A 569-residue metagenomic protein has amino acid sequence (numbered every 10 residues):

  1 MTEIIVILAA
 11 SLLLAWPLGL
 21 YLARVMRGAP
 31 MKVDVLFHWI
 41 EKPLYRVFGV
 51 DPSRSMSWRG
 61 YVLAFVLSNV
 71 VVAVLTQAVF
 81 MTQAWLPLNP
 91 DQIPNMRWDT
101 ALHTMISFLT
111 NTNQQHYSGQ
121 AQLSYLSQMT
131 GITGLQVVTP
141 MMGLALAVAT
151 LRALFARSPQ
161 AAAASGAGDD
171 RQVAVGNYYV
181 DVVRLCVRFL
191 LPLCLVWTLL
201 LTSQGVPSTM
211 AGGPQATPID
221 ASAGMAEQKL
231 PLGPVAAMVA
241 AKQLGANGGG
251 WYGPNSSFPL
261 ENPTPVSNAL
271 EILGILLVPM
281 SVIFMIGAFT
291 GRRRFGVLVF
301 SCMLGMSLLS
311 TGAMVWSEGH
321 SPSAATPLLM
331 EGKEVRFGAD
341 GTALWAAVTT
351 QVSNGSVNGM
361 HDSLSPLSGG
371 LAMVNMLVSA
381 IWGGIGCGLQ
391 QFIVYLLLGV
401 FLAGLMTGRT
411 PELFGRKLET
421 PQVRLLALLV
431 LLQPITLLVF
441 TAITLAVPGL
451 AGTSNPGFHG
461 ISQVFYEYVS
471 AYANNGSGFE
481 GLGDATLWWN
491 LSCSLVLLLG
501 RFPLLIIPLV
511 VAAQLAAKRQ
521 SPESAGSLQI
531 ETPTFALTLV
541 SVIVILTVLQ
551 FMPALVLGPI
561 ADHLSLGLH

Functional and structural regions predicted by a protein language model:
M1-H569: Membrane-proximal intracellular helices of multi-pass ion channels
